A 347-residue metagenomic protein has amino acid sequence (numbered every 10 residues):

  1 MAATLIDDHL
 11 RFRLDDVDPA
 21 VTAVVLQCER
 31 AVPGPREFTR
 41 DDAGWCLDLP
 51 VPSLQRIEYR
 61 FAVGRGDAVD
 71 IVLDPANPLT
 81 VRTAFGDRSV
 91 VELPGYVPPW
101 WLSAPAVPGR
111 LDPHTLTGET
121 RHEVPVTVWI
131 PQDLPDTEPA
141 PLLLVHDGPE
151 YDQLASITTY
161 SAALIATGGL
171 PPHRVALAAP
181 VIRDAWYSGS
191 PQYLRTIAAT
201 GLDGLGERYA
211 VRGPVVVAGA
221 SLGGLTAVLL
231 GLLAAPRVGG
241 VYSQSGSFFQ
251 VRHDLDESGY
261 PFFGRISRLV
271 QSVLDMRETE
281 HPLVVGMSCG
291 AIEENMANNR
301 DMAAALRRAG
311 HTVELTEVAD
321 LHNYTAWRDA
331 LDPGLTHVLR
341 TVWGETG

Functional and structural regions predicted by a protein language model:
M1-P35, R40-G347: Non-catalytic cap/lid and distal C-terminal segments of serine-dependent acyl enzymes
